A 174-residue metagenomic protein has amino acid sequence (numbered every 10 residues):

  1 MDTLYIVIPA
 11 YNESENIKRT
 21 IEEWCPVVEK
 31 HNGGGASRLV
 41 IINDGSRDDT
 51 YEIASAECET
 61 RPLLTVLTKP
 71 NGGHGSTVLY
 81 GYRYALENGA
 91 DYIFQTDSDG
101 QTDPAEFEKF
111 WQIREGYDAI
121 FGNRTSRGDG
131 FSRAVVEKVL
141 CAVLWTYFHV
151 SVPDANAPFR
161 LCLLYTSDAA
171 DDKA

Functional and structural regions predicted by a protein language model:
M1-F131, S167: Structured catalytic core of nucleotide-sugar glycosyltransferases
N71, N156, D172: Conserved acidic functional residues
Y117-A157: Short, flexible, basic/aromatic active-site loop/helix in glycosyltransferases
R160-L161: Short aromatic/basic micro-patch
Y165-A174: Single conserved hydrophobic/aromatic residue that forms the stacking wall/gate of nucleotide- or nucleobase-binding
